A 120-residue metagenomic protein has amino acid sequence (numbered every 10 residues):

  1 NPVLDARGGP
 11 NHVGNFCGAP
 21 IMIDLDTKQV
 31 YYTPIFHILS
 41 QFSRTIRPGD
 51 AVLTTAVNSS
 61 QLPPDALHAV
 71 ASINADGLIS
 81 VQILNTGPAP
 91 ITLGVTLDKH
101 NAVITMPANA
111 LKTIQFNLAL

Functional and structural regions predicted by a protein language model:
N1-L120: Substrate-binding and catalytic surfaces of secreted/luminal carbohydrate-active proteins
